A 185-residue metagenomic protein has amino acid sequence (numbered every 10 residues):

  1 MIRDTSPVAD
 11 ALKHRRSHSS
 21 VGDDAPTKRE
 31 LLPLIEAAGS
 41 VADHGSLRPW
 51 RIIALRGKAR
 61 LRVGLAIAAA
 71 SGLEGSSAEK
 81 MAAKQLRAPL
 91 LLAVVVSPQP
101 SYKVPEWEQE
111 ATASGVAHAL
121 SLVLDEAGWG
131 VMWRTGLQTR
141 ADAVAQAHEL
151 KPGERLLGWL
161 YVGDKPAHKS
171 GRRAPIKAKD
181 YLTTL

Functional and structural regions predicted by a protein language model:
M1-A88, L185: N-terminal amphipathic, basic helical "cap/leader" segment at the start of enzyme domains
I2-A11, L156-L185: C-terminal helix-cap and adjacent tail motif
A38, L92, P98-A147: Small-aliphatic-rich amphipathic alpha-helix that forms the alpha element of a beta-alpha
G57-R62, A69, P98-P100, D142 (+1 more regions): Short, charged/polar surface micro-motifs in flexible loops or helix N-caps
L90, A127, L156-G158: Generic beta-strand structural signal
V144-L157: Short, electropositive alpha-helical surface patch
